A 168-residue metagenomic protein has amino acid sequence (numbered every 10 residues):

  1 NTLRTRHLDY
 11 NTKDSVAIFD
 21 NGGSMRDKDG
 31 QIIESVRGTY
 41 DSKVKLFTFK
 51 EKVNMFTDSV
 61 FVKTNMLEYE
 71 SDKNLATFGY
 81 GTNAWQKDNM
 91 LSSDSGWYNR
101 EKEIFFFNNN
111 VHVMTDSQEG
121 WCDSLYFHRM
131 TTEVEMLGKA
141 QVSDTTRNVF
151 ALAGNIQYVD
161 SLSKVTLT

Functional and structural regions predicted by a protein language model:
N1-T168: Structural signature for solvent-exposed beta-strand/loop edge elements and short helix-capping sites, enriched
